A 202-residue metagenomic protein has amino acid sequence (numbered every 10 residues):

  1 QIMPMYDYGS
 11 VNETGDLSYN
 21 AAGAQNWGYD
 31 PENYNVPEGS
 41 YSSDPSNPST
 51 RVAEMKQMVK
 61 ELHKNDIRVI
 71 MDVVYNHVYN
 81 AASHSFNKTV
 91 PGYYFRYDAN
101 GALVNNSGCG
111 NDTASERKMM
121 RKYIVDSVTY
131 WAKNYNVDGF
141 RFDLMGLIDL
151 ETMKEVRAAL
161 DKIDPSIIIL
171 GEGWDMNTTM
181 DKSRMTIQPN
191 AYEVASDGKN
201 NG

Functional and structural regions predicted by a protein language model:
Q1-A21, M71: Carboxylate/His-rich catalytic cores and anion/metal-binding grooves
I2, Y34, L62, D72 (+3 more regions): Conserved, mostly hydrophobic/aromatic
P4, M71-V73, H77, L144-G146 (+1 more regions): A cross-domain feature marking catalytic cores of carbohydrate-active enzymes and several ubiquitous metabolic/repair
Y8-E13, H77-N80, I148-L150, N177-D181: Short catalytic/ligand-binding loop motif for oxyanion handling, primarily in non-cytosolic enzymes, centered on
N12-K64, Y79-K122, D126-N134: Aromatic- and acidic-residue-enriched carbohydrate-binding clefts of CAZyme catalytic domains
A22, Y29, L144-G202: Active-site-proximal helices and loops of the catalytic beta/alpha 8
N65-I67, D72, N136-D138, D164-I167: Short, well-ordered coil/turn segments that N-cap beta-strands
S115, R141-L144: Active-site rim elements
